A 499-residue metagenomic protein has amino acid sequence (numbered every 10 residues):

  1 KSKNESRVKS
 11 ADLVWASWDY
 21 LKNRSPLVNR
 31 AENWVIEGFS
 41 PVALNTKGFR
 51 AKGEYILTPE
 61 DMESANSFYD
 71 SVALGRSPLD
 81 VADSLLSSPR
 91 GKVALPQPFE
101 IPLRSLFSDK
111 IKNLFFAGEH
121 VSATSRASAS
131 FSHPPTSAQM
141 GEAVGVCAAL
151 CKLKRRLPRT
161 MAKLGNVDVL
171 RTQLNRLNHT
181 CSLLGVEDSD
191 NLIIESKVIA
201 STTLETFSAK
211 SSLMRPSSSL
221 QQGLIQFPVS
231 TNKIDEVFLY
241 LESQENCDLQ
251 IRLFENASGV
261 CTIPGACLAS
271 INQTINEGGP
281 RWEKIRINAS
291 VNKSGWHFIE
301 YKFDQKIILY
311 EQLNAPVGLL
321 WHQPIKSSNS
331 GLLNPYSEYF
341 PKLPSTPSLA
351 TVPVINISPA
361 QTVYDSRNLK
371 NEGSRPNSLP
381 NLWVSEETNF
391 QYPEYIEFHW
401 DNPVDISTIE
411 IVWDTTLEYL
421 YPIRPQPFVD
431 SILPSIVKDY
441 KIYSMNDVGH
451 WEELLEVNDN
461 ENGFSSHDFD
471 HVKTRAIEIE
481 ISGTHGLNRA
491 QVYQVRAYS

Functional and structural regions predicted by a protein language model:
K1-T231, Q244-G265, S270-G278, F303-Y336: Flavin (FAD/FMN)-binding glycine-rich loop and adjacent Rossmann-like elements that form
S211-V229, E283, T388-N402: Short beta-strands within extracellular/lumenal beta-sheet-rich domains
N232, F238-I263, N377-E453, D459-S499: Aromatic, loop-rich ligand-recognition surfaces of beta-strand-rich domains
I271-R281, V291, N458-E461: Short proline/glycine- and polar residue-rich coil/turn motifs
P280-A289, F464-D470: Exposed aromatic-hydrophobic patches
A289-K293, L433-P434: Extracellular/lumenal carbohydrate-interaction signature centered on repeated Trp-anchored short motifs
G295-F303: Cysteine-clustered segments with highest specificity for TGF-beta superfamily mature ligands
K302-L379, G486-S499: Short, surface-exposed beta-strand/loop patches at domain edges that form aromatic-rich interfacial subsites
